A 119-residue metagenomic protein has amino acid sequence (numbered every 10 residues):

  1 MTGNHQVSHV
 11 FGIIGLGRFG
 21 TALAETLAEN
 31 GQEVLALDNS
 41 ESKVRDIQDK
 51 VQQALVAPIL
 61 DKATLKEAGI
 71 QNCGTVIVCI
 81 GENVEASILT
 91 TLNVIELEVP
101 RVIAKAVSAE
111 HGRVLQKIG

Functional and structural regions predicted by a protein language model:
M1-G119: Cytosolic regulatory regions of ion transport systems
